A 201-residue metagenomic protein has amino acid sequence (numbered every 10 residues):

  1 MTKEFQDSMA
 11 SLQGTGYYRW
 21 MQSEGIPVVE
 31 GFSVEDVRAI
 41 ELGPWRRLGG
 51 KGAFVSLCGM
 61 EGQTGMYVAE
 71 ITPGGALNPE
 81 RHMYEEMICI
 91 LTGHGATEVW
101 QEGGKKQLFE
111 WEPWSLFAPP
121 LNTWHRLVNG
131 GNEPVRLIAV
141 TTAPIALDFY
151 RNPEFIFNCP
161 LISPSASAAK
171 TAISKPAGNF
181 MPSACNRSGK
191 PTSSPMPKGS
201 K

Functional and structural regions predicted by a protein language model:
M1-G62, F155-K201: A short, N-terminal "cap"/entry segment at the start of jelly-roll beta-barrel domains of the cupin/DSBH fold
L48-F54, G65-H82, K201: Conserved short histidine dyad/triad with adjacent acidic residue
V55-G59, A76-H82, V99, L108-F109 (+1 more regions): Short histidine-centered beta-strand/loop micro-motifs that create catalytic or ligand/metal-coordination sites
M60, Q101-L121: Short acidic-glycine-tyrosine-enriched beta hairpin
V68-A69, P79-R81, E85-I90, L108-F109 (+1 more regions): His/acidic/aromatic-lined binding-pocket segments of jelly-roll/cupin-type domains and related regulatory beta-sandwich
T72-P73, M83-E102: Glycine- and acidic-residue-biased ligand/ion/polar-headgroup-sensing regions
A76-N78, A96, S115-L127: Histidine-centered metal-chelating micro-motifs
E110-P113, L121-Y150: Ligand-binding loop in jelly-roll beta-barrel domains
